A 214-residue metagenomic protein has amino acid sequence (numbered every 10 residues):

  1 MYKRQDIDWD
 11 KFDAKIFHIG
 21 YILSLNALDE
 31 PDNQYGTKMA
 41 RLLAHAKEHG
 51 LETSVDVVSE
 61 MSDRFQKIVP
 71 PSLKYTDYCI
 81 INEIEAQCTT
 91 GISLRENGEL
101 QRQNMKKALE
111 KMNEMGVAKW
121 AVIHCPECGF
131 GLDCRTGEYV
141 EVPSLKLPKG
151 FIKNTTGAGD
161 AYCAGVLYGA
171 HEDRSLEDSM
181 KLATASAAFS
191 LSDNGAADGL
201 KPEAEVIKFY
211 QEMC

Functional and structural regions predicted by a protein language model:
K3-E141, L145, L200-C214: Ribokinase/PfkB-type carbohydrate-kinase core domain
V117-W120, L145-M213: Conserved post-catalytic alpha-helical subdomain immediately downstream of the catalytic base and nucleotide-binding
